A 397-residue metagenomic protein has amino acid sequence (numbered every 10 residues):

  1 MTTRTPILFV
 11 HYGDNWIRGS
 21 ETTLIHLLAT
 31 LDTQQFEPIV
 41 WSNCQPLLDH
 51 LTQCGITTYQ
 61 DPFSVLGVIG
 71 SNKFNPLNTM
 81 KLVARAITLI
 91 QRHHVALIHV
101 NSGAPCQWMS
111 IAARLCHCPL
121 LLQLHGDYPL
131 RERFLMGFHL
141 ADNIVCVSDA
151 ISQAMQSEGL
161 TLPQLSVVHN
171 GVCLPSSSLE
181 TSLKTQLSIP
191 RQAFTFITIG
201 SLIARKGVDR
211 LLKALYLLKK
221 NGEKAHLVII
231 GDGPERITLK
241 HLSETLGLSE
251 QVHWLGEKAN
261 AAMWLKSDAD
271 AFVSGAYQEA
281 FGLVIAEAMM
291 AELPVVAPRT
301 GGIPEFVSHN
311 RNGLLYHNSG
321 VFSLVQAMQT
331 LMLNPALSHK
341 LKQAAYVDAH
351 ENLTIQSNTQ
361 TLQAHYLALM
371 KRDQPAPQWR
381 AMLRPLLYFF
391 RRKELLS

Functional and structural regions predicted by a protein language model:
R18-H26, F194-E223, P234-K240, L314 (+1 more regions): A conserved mid-protein helix/loop that constitutes part of the nucleotide-sugar donor-binding site
L82, V100-C106, L124: Short His-centered aromatic/hydrophobic patch
P119-L124, Y128-D149: A conserved, positively charged/aromatic
A150, G171: Carbohydrate-associated surface elements
E235-T238, S249-A259, M263-W264, L314-L315: Active-site donor-binding acidic/aromatic loop of nucleotide-activated sugar and phosphosugar transferases involved
E257, A276-Y277: Aromatic "clamp/platform" in nucleotide-sugar-dependent glycosyltransferases that forms part of the donor/acceptor
P294-A297: Short hydrophobic beta-strand element within catalytic cores of glycosyltransferases and related nucleotide-activated
H309-N310, L314-V321, T330-P335: Conserved acidic donor-binding segment of nucleotide-sugar-dependent glycosyltransferases
